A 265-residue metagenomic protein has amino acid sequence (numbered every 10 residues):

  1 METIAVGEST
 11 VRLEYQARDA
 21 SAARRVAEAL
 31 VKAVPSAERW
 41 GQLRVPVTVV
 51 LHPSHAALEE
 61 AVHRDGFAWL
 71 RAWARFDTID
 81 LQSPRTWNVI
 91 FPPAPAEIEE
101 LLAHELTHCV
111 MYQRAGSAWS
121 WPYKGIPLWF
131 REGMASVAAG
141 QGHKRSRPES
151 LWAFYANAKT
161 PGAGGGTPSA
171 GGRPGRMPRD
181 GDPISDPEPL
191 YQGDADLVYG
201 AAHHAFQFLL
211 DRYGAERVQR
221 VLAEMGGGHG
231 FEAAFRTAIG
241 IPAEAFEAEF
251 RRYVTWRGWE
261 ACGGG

Functional and structural regions predicted by a protein language model:
E2-W119, P127, G230-F231: Juxtacatalytic substrate-recognition/specificity segment
F76, Q82, A94-E97, L101 (+1 more regions): Acidic/His/Gly-enriched intrinsically disordered linker/tail segments that often contain short helix/coil "MoRF-like"
